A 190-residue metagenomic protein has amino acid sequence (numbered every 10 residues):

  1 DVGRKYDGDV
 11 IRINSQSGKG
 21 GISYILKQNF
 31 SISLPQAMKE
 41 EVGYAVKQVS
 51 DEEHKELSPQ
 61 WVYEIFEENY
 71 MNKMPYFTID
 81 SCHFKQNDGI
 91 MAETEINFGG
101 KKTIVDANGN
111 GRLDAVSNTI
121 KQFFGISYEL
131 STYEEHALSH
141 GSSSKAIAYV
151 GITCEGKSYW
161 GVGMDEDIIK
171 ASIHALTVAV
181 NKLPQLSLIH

Functional and structural regions predicted by a protein language model:
D1-I104, H140-K145: A mid-to-C-terminal "edge-of-domain" accessory segment
R12-I13, L34-A37, K102-A107, S127-Y128 (+2 more regions): Extended hydrophobic-aromatic, low-complexity segments
G21, N108-F123, D167-L183: Stable alpha-helical structural segments in soluble proteins, enriched in small hydrophobic residues
F30, S50, I120-F124, Y128 (+1 more regions): Conserved NTP-handling cores and scaffolds of large molecular machines
K39, Y133-L138, E155, M164-E166: Short, ordered loop/turn segments at secondary-structure junctions
G99-F124, Y128-L138: Small-residue-enriched alpha-helical segments and adjacent helix-cap loops that form tight helix-helix packing
L138-V162: A structural-propensity feature for long, helix-poor, extended segments
H190: Conserved small/polar residues in nucleotide/adenosyl-binding loops
